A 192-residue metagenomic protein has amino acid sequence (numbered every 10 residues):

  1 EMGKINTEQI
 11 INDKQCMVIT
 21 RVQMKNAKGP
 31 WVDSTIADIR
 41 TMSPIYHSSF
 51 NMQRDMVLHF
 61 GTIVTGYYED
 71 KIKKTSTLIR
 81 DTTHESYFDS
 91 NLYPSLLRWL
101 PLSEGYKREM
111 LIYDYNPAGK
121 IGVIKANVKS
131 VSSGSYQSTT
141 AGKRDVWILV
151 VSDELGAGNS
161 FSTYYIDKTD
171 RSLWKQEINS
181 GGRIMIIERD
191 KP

Functional and structural regions predicted by a protein language model:
E1-I63, L111-P192: Acidic, serine/threonine-rich low-complexity disordered tracts
I10-I11, I63, I72, F88 (+1 more regions): Extended hydrophobic/Leu-rich segments
F50-N51, G66-D70, L92-L100: Short, surface-exposed secondary-structure junctions/capping segments
Y68-R80, H84: Structured domain cores in non-transmembrane regions
R80-D81, S86, Y106-R108, A157-G158 (+1 more regions): Short linear sequence motifs
Y87-E109: Beta-strand/loop-rich accessory regions of lumenal/periplasmic or secreted enzymes, predominantly carbohydrate-active
